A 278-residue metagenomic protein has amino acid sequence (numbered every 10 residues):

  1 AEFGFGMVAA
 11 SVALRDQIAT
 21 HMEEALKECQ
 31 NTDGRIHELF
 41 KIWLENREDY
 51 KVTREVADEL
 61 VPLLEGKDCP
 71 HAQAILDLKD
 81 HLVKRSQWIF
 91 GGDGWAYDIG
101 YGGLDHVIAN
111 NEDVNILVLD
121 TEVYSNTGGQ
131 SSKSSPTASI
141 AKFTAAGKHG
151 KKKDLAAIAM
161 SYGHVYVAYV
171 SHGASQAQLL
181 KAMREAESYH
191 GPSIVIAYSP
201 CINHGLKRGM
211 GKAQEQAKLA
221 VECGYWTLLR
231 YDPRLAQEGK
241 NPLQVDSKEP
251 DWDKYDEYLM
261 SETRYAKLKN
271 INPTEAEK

Functional and structural regions predicted by a protein language model:
A1, H106, N111-N115, S139-K142 (+1 more regions): Extended active-site and interfacial segments that coordinate phosphate-rich ligands in large catalytic machineries
E2-G34, K41-D49, H81-V83, S135-Y189 (+2 more regions): Conserved thiamine diphosphate
D33-I42, R54-E59, I75, A197-Y198 (+1 more regions): Short coil/turn segments at secondary-structure boundaries
I42-H71: Active-site diphosphate/adenylate-binding microenvironment
K67-Q130, Y166-V167, G173-H190: Thiamine diphosphate
S131-K153, G211-Y231: Acidic, Ser/Thr-rich peripheral helices and adjacent loops at domain boundaries
G173, L179-E275: Glycine/aspartate-rich loop-and-adjacent alpha/beta segment that forms the canonical ThDP
